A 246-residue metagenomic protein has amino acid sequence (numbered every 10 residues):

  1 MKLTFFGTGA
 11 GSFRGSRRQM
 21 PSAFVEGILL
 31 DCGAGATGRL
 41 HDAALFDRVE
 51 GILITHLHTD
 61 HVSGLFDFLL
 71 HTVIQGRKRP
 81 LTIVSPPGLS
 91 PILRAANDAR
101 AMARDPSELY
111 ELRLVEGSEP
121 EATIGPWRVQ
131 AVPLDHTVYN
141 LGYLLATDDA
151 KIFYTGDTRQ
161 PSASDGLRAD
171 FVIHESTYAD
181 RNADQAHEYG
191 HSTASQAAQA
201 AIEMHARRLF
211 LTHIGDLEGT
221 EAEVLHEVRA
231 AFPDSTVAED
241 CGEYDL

Functional and structural regions predicted by a protein language model:
M1-F153, R159-P161, E223-L246: Binuclear metal-dependent hydrolase catalytic cores
Q160-D245: Cap/insert and terminal regions of metallo-dependent hydrolase folds
